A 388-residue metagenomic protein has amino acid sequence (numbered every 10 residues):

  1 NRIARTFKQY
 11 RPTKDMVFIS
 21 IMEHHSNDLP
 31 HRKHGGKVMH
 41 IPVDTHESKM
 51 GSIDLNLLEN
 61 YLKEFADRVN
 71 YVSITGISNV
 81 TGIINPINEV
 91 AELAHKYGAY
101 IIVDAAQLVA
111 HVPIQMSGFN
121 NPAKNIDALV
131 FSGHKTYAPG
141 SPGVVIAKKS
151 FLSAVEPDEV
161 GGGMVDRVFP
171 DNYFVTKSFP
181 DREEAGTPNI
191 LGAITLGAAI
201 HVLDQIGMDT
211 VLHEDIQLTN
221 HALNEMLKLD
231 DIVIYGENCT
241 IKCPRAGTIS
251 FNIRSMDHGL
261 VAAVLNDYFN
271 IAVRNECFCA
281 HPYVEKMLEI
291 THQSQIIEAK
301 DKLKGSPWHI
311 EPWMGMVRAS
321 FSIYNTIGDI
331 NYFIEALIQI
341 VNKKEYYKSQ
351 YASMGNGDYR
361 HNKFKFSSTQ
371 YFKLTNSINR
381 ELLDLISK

Functional and structural regions predicted by a protein language model:
N1-K388: Pyridoxal 5′-phosphate
